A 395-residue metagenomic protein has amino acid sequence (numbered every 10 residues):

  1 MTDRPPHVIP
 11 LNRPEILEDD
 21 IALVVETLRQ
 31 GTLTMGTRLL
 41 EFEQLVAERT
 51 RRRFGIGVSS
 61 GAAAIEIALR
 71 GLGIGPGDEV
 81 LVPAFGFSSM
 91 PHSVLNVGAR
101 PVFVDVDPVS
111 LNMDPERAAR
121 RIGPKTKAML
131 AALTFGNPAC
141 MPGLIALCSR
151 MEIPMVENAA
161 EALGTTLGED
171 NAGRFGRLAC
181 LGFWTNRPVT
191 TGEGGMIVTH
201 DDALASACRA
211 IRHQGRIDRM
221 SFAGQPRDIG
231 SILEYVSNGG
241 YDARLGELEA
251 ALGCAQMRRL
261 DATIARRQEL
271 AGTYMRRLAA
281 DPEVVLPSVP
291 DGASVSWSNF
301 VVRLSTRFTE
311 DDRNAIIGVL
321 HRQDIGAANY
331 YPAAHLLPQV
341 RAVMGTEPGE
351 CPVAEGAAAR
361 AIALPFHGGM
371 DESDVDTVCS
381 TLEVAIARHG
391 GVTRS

Functional and structural regions predicted by a protein language model:
M1-L33, T37, E234-S237, P365: N-terminal "arm"/small-domain region of PLP-dependent enzymes with the aminotransferase-like
V24, V46, A64, V80 (+17 more regions): Generic structural signal for small/hydrophobic residues in well-ordered secondary structure, especially within
T32-E79, S93-V97, F103-D105, D170: Phosphate-binding glycine-rich loop
R70-A159, T166: PLP-dependent aminotransferase-like
A146-P154, M196-R216, E310, A315-I325: Basic phosphate/pyrophosphate-binding loop/patch that engages nucleotide-derived ligands
A162-G168, F175-N299: Active-site region of PLP-dependent enzymes
Q214-I229, T273-L278, A315-E350, G356-I362 (+1 more regions): Conserved PLP cofactor-binding pocket of PLP-dependent enzymes
S288-P290, S298-F308, A327, L336-M344 (+1 more regions): Conserved PLP-binding active-site segment of the aspartate aminotransferase-like
